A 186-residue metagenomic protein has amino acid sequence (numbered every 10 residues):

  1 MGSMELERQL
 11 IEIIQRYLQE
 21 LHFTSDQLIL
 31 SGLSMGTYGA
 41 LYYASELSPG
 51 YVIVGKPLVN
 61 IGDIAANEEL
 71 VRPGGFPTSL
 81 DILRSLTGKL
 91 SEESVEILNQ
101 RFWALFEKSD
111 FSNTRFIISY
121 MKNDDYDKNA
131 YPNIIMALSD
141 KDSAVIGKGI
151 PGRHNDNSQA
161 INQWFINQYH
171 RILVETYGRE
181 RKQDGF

Functional and structural regions predicted by a protein language model:
M1-L21: Alpha/beta-hydrolase active-site loop
H22-S34: Alpha/beta-hydrolase fold nucleophile elbow
I29-S31, Y51-I53, I117-S119: Hydrophobic/aromatic beta-strand patches that form the interior of the parallel beta-sheet core in alpha/beta enzyme
G32-A44: Glycine-rich nucleophile elbow surrounding the catalytic serine of serine-hydrolase chemistry
Y43-Y51, I135-D140: Short, surface-exposed basic-aromatic patches at helix termini and helix-loop junctions that form
E46-L86: Hydrolase active-site cap/lid region
E69-G147, N155, Q163-E175: The feature captures the conserved acid-bearing segment of alpha/beta-hydrolase catalytic domains
G178-F186: Alpha/beta-hydrolase-fold serine-hydrolase catalytic core, especially in secreted/extracellular enzymes
